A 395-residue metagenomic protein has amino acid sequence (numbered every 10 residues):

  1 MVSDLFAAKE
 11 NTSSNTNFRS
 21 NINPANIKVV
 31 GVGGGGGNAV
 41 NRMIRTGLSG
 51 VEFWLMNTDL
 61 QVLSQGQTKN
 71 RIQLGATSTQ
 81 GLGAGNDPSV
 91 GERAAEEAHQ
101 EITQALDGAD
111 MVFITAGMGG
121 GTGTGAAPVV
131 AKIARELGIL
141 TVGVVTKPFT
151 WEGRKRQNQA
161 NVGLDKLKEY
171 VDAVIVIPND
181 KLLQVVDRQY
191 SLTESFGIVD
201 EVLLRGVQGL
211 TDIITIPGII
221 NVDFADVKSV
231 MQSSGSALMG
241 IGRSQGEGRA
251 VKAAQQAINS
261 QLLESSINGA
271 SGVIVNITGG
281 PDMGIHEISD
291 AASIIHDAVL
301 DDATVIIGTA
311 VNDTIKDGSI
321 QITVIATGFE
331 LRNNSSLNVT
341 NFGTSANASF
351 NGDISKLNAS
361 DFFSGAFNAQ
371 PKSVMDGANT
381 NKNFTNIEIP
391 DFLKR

Functional and structural regions predicted by a protein language model:
M1-R395: Tubulin/FtsZ superfamily GTPase core signature
